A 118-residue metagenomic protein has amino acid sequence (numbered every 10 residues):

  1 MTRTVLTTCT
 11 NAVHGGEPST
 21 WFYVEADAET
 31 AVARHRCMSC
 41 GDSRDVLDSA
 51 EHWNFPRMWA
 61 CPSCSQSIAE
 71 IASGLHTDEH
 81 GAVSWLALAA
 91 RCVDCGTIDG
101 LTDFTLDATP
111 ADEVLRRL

Functional and structural regions predicted by a protein language model:
V5-V32, D42-E51, F55-A82: Short recognition patches in nucleic-acid-associated and regulatory proteins
E29-S43, L86-I98: Cysteine-rich micro-motifs
P62-L118: Long, contiguous alpha-helical scaffold regions
